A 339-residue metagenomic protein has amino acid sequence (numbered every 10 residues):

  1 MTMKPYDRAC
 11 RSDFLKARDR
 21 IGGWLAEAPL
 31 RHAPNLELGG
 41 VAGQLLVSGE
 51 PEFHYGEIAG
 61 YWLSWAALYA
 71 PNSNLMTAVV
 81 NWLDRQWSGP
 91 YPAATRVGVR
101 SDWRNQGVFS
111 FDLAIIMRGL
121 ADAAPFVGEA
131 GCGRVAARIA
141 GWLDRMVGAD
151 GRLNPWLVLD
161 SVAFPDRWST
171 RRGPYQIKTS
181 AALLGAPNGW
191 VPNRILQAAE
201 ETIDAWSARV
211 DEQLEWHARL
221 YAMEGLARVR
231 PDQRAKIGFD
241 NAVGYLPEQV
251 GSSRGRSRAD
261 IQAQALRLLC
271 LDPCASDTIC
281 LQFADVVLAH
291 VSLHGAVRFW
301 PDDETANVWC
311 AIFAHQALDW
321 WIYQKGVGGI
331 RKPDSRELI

Functional and structural regions predicted by a protein language model:
M1-V97, R134-R152, G185, L281-Q282 (+3 more regions): Low-complexity, Ser/Thr/Pro/Gly-enriched N-terminal "stalk/linker" regions
T2-K4, P51-A70, M76, Q106-P125 (+5 more regions): Well-ordered alpha-helical segments within folded domains of soluble proteins
L25, L83, L120, L143-D144 (+6 more regions): Buried hydrophobic core positions in alpha-solenoid tandem helical repeats
N72, F126, G189, D232 (+2 more regions): Alpha-solenoid helical repeat scaffolds
R96-W103, D160-D166, A205-R209, Y245-S252: Acidic/His metal-coordination segments adjacent to aromatic residues that form catalytic metal sites in metalloenzymes
G98-R118, G133, A137-S169: Asp-box/WD-like beta-propeller blade repeats and closely related beta-sheet repeat scaffolds
W142-D211: Solenoidal tandem-repeat scaffolds enriched in leucines and small polar residues
A205-E215, D232-T305, K332-I339: Non-catalytic carbohydrate-binding regions of carbohydrate-active enzymes
